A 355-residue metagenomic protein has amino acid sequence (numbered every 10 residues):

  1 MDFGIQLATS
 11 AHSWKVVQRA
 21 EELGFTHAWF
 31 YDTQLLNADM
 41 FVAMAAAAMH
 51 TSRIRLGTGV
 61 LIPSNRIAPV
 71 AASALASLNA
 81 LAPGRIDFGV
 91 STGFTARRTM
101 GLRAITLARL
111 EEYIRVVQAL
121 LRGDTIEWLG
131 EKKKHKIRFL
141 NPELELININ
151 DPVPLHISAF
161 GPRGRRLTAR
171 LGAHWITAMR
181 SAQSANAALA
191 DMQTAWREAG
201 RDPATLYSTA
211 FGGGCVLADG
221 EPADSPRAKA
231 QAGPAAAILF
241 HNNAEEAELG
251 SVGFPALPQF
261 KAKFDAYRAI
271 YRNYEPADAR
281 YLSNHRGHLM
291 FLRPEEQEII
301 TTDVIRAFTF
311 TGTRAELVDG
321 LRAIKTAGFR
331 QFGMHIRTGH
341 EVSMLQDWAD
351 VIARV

Functional and structural regions predicted by a protein language model:
M1-A11, L61-P69, I149-F160, G214-L217 (+1 more regions): Active-site mouth loops of central-metabolism enzymes
M1-T58, V153: N-terminal beta1-alpha1-beta2 module of alpha/beta enzyme domains
F3-L7, A28-F30, L56-G59, I86-V90 (+4 more regions): Hydrophobic faces of well-ordered beta-strands that scaffold small-molecule active sites in alpha/beta enzyme cores
Q18-E22, M44-R55, L75-I86, A169-R170 (+2 more regions): Acidic (Asp/Glu)-rich catalytic clusters
G24, A47, L78, V117 (+5 more regions): Conserved, mostly hydrophobic/aromatic
H27-H50, I62, F94-R97, M179-R180 (+1 more regions): Glycine-rich, proline-tolerant flexible connector loops at the mouths of alpha/beta enzymes
F41-T58, Y113-V116, L120, W348-V355: Alpha-helix-loop-beta-strand connector modules within alpha/beta enzyme cores
R103, L107-L144, A190-A323: An alpha-helical appendage that flanks or caps ligand/catalytic pockets
